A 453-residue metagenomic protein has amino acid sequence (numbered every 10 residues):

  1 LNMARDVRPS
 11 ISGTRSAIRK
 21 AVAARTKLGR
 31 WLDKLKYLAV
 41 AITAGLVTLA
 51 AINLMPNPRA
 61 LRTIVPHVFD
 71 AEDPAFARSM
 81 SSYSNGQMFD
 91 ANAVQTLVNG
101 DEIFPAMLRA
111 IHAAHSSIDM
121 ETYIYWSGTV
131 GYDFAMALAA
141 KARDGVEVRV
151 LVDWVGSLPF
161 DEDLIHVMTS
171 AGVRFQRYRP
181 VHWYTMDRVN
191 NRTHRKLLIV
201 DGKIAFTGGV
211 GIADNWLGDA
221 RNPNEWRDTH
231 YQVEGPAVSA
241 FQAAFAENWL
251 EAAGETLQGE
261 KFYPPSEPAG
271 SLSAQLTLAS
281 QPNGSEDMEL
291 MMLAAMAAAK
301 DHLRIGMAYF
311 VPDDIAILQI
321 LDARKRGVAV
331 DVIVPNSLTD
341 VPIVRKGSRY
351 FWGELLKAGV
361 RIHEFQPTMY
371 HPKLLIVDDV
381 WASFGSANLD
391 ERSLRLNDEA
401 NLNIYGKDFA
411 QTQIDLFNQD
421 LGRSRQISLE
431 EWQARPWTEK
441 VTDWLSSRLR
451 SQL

Functional and structural regions predicted by a protein language model:
A4-L453: Charged, low-complexity intrinsically disordered terminal segments
